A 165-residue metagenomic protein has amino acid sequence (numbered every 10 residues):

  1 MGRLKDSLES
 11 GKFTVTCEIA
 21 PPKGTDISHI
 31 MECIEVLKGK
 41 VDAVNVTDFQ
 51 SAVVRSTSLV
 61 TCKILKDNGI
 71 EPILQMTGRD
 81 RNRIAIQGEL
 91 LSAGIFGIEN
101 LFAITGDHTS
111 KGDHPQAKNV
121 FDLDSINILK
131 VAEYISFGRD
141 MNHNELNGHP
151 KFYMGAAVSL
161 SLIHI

Functional and structural regions predicted by a protein language model:
M1-T16, D140-H149: N-terminal amphipathic alpha-helix/helix-capping segment at the start of soluble metabolic enzymes
G2-K5, S28-V36, A52-I70: Glycine-rich, positively charged N-terminal anion/phosphate-binding segment
V15-I19, V44-V46, P72-M76, L101-A103 (+1 more regions): Hydrophobic faces of well-ordered beta-strands that scaffold small-molecule active sites in alpha/beta enzyme cores
L37-K38, G94: Non-catalytic positions within long, well-ordered alpha-helices that form the structural scaffold/packing of enzyme
A43-L59, T109-A117: Glycine-rich, proline-tolerant flexible connector loops at the mouths of alpha/beta enzymes
R55-L74, D122-H149: Alpha-helix-loop-beta-strand connector modules within alpha/beta enzyme cores
R83-K130: Flexible, glycine-rich active-site loops centered on histidine and acidic residues that chelate a metal or position
I163-I165: Conserved small/polar residues in nucleotide/adenosyl-binding loops
